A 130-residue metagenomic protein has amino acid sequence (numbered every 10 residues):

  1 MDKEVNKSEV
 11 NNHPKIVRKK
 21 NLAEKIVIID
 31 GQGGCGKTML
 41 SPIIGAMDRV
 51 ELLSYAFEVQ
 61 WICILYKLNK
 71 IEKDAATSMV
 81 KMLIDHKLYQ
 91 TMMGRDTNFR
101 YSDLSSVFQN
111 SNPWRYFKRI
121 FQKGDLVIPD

Functional and structural regions predicted by a protein language model:
M1, M39, M47, M79-M82 (+1 more regions): Detector for methionine-enriched segments
M1-S8: Long, basic/Gly/Ser/Thr-rich N-terminal segments that mediate initial subcellular attachment or targeting
E9-K20: Pre-Walker A adenine-sensing motif
A23-I26: Pre-Walker A (Motif I) flank of P-loop NTPase domains
I29: Hydrophobic anchor at the beta1->P-loop junction of P-loop NTPases
C35-E51: A conserved segment at the C-terminal end of the G1
A56-D130: PAPS-dependent sulfation machinery
